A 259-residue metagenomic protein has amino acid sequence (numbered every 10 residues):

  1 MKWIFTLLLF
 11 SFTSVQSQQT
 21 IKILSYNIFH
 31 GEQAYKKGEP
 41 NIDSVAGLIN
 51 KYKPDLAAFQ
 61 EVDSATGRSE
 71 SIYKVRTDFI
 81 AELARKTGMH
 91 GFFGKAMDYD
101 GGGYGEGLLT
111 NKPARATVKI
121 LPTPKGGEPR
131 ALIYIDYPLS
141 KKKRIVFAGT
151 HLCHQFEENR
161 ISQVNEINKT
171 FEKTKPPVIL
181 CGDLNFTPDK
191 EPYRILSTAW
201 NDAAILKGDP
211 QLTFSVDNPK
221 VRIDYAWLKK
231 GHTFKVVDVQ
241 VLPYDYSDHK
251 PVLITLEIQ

Functional and structural regions predicted by a protein language model:
M1-T20: Bacterial Sec-dependent N-terminal signal peptides
V15-K86, D98-G102, N165, Q259: N-terminal, active-site-proximal structural segment of metallo-dependent hydrolase catalytic domains
K22-S25, L56-Q60, G91-F93, G107-L108 (+5 more regions): Structural recognition of the beta-strand scaffold that forms the well-ordered cores of secreted hydrolase catalytic
Y26-I28, V62, T150-L152, G182-L184 (+1 more regions): Active-site metal-binding loops of divalent metal-dependent hydrolases
H30-K36, E157, Q211-F214: Short, solvent-exposed loop/turn elements at domain surfaces
G38, I72-R76, M89-L108, E128 (+2 more regions): Active site of divalent-metal-dependent phosphoester/diester hydrolases
L56, Q60-R144, Q240-P243: Structured beta-strand-rich core segments of catalytic domains in phosphoester-bond hydrolases
A131-P138, K143-A148, E158-L184, E191-L196: His/acidic metal-ligating clusters that form di-metal
